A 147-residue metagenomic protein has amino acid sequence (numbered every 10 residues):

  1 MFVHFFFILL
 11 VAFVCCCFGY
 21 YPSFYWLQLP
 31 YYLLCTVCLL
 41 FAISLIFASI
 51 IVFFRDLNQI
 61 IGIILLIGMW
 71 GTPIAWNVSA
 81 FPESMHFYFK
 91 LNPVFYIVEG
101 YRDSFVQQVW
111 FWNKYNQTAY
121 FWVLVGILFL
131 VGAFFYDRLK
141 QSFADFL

Functional and structural regions predicted by a protein language model:
M1-F2, F53-I67, I74, V78 (+4 more regions): Intracellular alpha-helical coupling/juxtamembrane segments of multi-pass membrane proteins
M1-I64, K114-Y136: Alpha-helical transmembrane segments and their short interhelical loops
C15-Y21, F53-F54, F87-K90, V109 (+1 more regions): Short alpha-helical linear motifs
W26-L27, M69-W70, F89: Hydrophobic alpha-helical transmembrane segments of integral membrane proteins, especially lipid-exposed positions
F47, G68, F143: Short amphipathic alpha-helical/adjacent loop interface patches that line ligand and macromolecule-binding sites
T72-I127: Membrane-interfacial helix-loop-helix junctions in multi-pass membrane proteins
D137-L147: Short cytosolic juxtamembrane segments of multi-pass membrane proteins
